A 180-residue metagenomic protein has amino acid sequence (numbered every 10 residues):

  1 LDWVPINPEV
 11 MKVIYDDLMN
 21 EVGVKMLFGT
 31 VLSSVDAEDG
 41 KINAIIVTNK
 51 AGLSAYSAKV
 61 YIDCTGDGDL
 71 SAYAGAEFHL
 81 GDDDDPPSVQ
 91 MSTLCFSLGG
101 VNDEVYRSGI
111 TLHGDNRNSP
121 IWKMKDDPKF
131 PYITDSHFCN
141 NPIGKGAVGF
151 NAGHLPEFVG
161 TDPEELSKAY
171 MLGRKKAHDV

Functional and structural regions predicted by a protein language model:
L1-I6, A44, V159-E164: Helix-loop-beta segment of a Rossmann-like dinucleotide-binding subdomain
L1-S34, F96: Conserved N-terminal/central alpha/beta ligand/cofactor-binding core
M11-Y15, G66, L70, K176: Stable alpha-helical elements in mature extracytoplasmic
M26-F28, D63-C64, A72, F150: General beta-strand structural signal in soluble alpha/beta enzymes
D39-I45: Short, hydrophobic/aromatic-rich segments at coil-to-beta transitions
N49-V60, C64-T65: Core beta-strand elements of the Rossmann-like FAD/NAD(P) dinucleotide-binding domain in flavoenzyme oxidoreductases
L70-V180: Rossmann-like dinucleotide-binding core of oxidoreductases
